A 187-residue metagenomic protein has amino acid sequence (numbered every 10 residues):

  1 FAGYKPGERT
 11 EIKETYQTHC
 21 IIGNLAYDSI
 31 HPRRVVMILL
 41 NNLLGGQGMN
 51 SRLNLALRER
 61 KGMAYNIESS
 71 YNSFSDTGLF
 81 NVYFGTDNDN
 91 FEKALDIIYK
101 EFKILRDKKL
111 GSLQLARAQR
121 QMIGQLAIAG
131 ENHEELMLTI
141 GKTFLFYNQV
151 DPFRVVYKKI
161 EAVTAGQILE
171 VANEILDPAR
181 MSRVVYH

Functional and structural regions predicted by a protein language model:
F1-A2, K100-A129, V185-H187: Acidic/histidine-enriched alpha-helical segments
F1-H31, N42, G46-K93, Q114 (+1 more regions): Non-catalytic beta-strand/loop surface segments
S29-V35, E134: Structural motif
N41-G48, Y99-D107: Short amphipathic alpha-helical signal-transduction/dimerization elements
I97-E101, V171-A172: Active-site-proximal alpha-helical segments within enzyme catalytic domains
Q119, I123-H187: C-terminal regions of mature proteins
